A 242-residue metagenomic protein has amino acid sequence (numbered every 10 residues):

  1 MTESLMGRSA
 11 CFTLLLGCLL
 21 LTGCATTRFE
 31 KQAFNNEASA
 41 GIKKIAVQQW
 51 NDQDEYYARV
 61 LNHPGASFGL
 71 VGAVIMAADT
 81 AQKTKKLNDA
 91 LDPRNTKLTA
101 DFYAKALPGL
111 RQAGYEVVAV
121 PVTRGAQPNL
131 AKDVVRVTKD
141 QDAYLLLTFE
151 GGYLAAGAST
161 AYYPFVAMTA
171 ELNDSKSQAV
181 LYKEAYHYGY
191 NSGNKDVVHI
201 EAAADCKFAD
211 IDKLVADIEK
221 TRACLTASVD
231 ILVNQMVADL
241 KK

Functional and structural regions predicted by a protein language model:
M1-L14: Bacterial N-terminal signal peptides that target proteins for export
F12-T22: Bacterial N-terminal signal peptides
C24-K43, N51-Y56, G114, S175-K242: C-terminal/domain-edge helix-coil "capping" segments
A25-A113, V237-K242: A structural "domain/chain start" motif
A25-K31, R124-A179: Surface-exposed short loop/turn segments
Q49-N51, P121, T148-G151, H187: A mature extracytoplasmic/lumenal domain signature
D92-Y103, S159-Y163, L214, I218-V229: Solvent-exposed, acidic/flexible segments
R111-N129: Short beta-strand->alpha-helix linker/helix-N-cap micro-motif that forms a surface specificity/interaction loop
